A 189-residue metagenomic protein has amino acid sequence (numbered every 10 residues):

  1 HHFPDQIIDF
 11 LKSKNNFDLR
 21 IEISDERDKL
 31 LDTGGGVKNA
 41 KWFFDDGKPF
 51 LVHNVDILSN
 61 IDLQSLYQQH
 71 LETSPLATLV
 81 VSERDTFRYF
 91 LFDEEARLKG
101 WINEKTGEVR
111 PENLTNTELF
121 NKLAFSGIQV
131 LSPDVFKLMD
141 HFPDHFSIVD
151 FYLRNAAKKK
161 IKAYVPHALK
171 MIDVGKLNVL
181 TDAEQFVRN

Functional and structural regions predicted by a protein language model:
H1-N54, S65, L138, F142-P143: Conserved N-terminal catalytic core of the sugar/cofactor nucleotidyltransferase
P4-I7, T33, N60, T86-F87 (+1 more regions): Short, well-ordered alpha-helical microsegments
N15-N16, Y89, K99: Proline-centered turn/helix-capping motifs that create local helix->coil transitions or kinks
D18-R20, S74, K158-K160: A generic structural signal for alpha->beta connector loops
S24-E26, T78-V81, W101: Generic beta-sheet signal
P49-H53, L58, Q64-L71, R84-D85 (+1 more regions): Catalytic-core segments of class I nucleotidyltransferases/pyrophosphorylases that form NMP-activated intermediates
T73-E83, R88: A short, conserved acidic/glycine-rich loop-to-beta-strand motif that forms the donor nucleotide-sugar/metal
